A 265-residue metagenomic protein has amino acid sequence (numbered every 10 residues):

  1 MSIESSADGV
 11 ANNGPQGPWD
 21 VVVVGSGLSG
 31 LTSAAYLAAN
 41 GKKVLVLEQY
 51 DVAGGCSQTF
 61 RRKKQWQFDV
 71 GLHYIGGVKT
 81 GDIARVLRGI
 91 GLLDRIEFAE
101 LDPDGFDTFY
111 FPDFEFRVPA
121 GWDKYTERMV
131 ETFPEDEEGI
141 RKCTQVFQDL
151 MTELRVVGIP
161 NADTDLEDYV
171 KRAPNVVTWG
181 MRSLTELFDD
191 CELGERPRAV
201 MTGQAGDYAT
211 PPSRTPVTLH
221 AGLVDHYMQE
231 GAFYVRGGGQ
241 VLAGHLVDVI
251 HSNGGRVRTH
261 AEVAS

Functional and structural regions predicted by a protein language model:
S2-P18: A short, basic/flexible loop-to-alpha-helix module at the beginning of a structural domain
N13-D149: N-terminal glycine-rich phosphate/pyrophosphate-binding loop and immediately adjacent elements
T32, D82, K124, K142 (+4 more regions): Generic recognition of stable, solvent-exposed alpha-helical segments in well-folded globular domains
E48-Y50, V177, G206, V247 (+2 more regions): Ligand-binding pocket scaffold of soluble enzyme catalytic domains
P112-T215: Rossmann-like flavin
T215-A221: Short, flexible, mixed-charge acidic loops at enzyme active sites
A221-S265: Helical element adjacent to the flavin cofactor pocket in flavoenzyme catalytic cores
